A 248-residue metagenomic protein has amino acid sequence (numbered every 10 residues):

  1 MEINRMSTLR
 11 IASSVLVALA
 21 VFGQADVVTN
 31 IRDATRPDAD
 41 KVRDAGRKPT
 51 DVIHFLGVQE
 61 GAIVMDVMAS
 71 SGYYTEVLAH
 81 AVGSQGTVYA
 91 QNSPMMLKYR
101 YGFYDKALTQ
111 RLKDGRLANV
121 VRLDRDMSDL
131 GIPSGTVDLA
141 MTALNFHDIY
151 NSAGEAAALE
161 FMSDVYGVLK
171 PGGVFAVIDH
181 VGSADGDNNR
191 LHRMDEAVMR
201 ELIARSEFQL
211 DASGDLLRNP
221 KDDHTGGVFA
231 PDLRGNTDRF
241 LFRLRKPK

Functional and structural regions predicted by a protein language model:
V27-F55: Class I SAM-dependent methyltransferase Rossmann-like catalytic core, especially the SAM/SAH-binding loop
G61-S70: Conserved class I S-adenosyl-L-methionine
A79-H80, A156-P171: A short glycine-rich, Lys/Arg-flanked "PGG" loop and its adjoining helix->strand segment in the class I
R100-L130: S-adenosyl-L-methionine
L112, D187-S213: Conserved Class I S-adenosyl-L-methionine
L130-M141: A short acidic, Gly/Pro-enriched loop at the edge of an enzyme's catalytic core that lines a small-molecule cofactor
G172-H180: Conserved beta-strand signature within the Rossmann-like core of class I S-adenosyl-L-methionine
S206, K221-K248: Core SAM-dependent methyltransferase catalytic element
